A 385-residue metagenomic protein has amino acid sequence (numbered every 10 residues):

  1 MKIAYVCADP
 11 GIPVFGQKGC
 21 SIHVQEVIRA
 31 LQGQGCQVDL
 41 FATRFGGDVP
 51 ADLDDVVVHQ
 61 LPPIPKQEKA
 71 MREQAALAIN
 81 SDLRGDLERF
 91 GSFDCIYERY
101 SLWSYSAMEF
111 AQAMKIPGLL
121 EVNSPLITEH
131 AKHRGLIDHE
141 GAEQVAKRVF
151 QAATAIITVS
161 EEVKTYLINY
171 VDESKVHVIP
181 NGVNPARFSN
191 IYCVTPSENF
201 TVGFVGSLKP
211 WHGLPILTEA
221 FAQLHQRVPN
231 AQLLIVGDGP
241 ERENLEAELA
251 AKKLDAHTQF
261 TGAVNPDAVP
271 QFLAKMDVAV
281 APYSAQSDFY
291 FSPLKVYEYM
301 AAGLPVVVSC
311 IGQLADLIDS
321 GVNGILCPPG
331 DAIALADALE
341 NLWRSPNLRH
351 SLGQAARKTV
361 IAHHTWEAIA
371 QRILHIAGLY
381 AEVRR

Functional and structural regions predicted by a protein language model:
M1-D48, A155, L224: N-terminal subdomain of nucleotide-sugar transferases
G85, Y105, E109-A113, L126 (+1 more regions): Membrane-proximal helix-turn-helix segments that form the acceptor-binding/catalytic region of lipid-linked
E162, G182: Carbohydrate-associated surface elements
V183-N199, G213, E382-R384: Acidic anion/phosphate-binding donor-loop and adjacent secondary structure in glycosyltransferase catalytic cores
P196-F221, L234: Conserved donor-binding/catalytic core segment of Leloir-type glycosyltransferases
H212, D267-F272, A279-E298, V308-D316: Nucleotide-sugar-dependent
E243-P270: Nucleotide-activated donor-binding/catalytic signature segment of Leloir-type glycosyltransferases, i.e., the conserved
S320-G321, I325-A332, N341-N347: Conserved acidic donor-binding segment of nucleotide-sugar-dependent glycosyltransferases
